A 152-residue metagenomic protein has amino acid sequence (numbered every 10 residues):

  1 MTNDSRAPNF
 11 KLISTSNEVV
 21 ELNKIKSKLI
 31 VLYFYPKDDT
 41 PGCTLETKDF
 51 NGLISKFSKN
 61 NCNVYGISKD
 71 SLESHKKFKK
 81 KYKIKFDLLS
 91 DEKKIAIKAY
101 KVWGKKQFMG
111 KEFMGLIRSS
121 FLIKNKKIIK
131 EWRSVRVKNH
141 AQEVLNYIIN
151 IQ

Functional and structural regions predicted by a protein language model:
M1-Q152: Chalcogenol-based redox active-site neighborhoods
